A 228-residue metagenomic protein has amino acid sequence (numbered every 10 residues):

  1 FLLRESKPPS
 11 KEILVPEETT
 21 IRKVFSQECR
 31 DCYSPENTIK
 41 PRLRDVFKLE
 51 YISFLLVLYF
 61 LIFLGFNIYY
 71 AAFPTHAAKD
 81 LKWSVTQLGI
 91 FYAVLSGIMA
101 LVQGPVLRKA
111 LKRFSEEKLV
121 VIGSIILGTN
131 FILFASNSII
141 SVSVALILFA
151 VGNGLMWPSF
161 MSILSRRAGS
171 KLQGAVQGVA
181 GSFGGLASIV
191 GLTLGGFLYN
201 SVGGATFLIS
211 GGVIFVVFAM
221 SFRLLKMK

Functional and structural regions predicted by a protein language model:
E5-L56: Juxtamembrane intracellular "pre-TM" segments in multi-pass secondary transporters
A71-L88: Short amphipathic helix-loop junctions that connect adjacent transmembrane helices in Major Facilitator Superfamily/SLC
L101-E116, Y199: Helix-to-loop junctions at the C-terminal end of transmembrane segments in multipass secondary transporters
K118-L133: Structural signature of the two symmetry-related core transmembrane helices
F134-L146: Helix-loop junctions at membrane interfaces in 12-TM secondary transporters
L155-A168: Intracellular juxtamembrane helix-capping segments at the cytosolic ends of symmetry-related transmembrane helices
S170-S201: A late C-terminal transmembrane helix in Major Facilitator Superfamily
G195-V216: A membrane-interface helix-boundary motif in multi-pass transporters
